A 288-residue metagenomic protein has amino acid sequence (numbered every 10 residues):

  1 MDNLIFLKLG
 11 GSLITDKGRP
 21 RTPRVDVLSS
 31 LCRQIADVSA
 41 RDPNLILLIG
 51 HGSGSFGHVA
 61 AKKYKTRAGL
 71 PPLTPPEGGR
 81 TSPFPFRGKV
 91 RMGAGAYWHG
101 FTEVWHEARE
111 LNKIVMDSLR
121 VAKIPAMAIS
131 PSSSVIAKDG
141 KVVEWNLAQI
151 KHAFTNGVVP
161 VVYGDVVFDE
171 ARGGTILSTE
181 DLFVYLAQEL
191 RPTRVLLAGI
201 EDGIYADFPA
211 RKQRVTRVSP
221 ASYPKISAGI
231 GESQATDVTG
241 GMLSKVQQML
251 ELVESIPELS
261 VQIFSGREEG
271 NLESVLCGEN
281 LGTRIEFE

Functional and structural regions predicted by a protein language model:
M1-L48, F86: N-terminal glycine-/serine-/threonine-rich phosphate-binding loop
K8-S12, G50-G54, F264-R267: Glycine-rich beta-strand-to-loop/alpha-helix junction loops that act as flexible
T22-S29, V143-A148, I176-L182, L243: Charged helix-capping and loop-helix junction motifs
Q34, G95-M116, G173, D181-V184 (+1 more regions): Polyanion-binding loop/helix "lid" in catalytic or ligand-binding cores
K63-P72, K89-V166: Ligand-binding beta-strand-loop-alpha-helix segment within the catalytic cores of soluble metabolic enzymes
E77-G79, R87-V90: Glycine-biased, low-complexity coil/linker segments
I136, Q149-V184, A206, Y223-S233: Catalytic-site beta-strand/loop segments enriched in glycine and acidic/polar residues
Q188-R214, I263, R267-E269: Acidic, metal-binding active-site segment of PIN/NYN-like and related structure-specific nucleases
